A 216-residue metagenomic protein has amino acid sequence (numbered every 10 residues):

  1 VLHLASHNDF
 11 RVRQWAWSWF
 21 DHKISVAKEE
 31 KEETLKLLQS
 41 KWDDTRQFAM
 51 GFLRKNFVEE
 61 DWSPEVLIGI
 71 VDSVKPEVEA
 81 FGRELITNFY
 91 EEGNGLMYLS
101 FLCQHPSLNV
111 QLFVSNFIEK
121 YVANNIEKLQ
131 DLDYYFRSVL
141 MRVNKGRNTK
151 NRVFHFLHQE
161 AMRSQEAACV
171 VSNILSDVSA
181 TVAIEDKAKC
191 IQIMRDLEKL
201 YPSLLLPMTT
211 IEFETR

Functional and structural regions predicted by a protein language model:
V1-H3, V26-K36, E59-G69, E92-F101 (+2 more regions): Amphipathic alpha-helical scaffolding segments comprising HEAT/armadillo-like alpha-solenoid repeats
H3, Q14-S25, K36, Q47-V58 (+6 more regions): Structural detector for internal amphipathic alpha-helices that build alpha-solenoid repeat scaffolds
H3-S6, F10-W19, Q39, R46 (+2 more regions): Extended repeat-based scaffolds of very large eukaryotic assembly and lipid-transport proteins
A5, L38-K41, V71, K75 (+1 more regions): C-terminal non-catalytic scaffold/interaction domains in large multidomain proteins
N8-D9, K41-W42, V74-K75, P106-S107 (+2 more regions): Short inter-helical turns and helix N-cap capping residues of alpha-solenoid HEAT/ARM repeat scaffolds
Q39, D72, P76, A80 (+3 more regions): Alpha-helical scaffold segments of alpha-solenoid architecture
E79, V110-F113, A180-D186: Eukaryote-specific, cytoplasm-facing alpha-helical/coiled-coil scaffolding segments in long proteins
A123-L132, M141-L200: Extended alpha-helical scaffolding segments
